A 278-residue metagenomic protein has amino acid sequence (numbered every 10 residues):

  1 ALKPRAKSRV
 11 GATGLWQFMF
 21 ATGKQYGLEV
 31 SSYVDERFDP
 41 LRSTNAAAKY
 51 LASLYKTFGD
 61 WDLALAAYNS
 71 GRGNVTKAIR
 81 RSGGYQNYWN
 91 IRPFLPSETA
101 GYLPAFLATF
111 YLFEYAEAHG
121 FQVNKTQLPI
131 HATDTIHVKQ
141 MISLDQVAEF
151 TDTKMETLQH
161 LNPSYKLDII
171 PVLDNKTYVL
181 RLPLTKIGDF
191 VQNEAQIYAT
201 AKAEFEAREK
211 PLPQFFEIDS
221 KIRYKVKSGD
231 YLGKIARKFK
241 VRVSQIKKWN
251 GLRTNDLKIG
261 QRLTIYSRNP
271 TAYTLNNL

Functional and structural regions predicted by a protein language model:
A1-L2: Alpha-helical, low-charge segments enriched in small hydrophobic residues
A6-G27: Short, surface-exposed glycine/acidic/tryptophan-bearing loops
Q25, V30-Y33, R37-T57, D62-G233 (+1 more regions): Extracytoplasmic and endomembrane cell-envelope/extracellular-matrix remodeling and assembly machinery
